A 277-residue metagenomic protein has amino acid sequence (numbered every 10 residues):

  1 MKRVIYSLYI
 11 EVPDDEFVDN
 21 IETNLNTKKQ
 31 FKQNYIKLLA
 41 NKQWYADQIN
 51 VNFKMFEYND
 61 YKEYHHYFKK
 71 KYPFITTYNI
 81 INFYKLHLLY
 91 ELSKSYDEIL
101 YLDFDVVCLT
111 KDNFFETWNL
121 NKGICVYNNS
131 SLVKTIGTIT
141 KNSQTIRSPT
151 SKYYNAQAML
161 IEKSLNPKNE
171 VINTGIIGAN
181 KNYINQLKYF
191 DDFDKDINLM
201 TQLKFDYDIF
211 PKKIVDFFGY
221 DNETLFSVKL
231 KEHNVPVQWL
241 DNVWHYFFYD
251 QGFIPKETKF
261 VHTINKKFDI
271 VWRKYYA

Functional and structural regions predicted by a protein language model:
M1-Y84, E91-S95, F217-D221, V261-R273: N-terminal anchoring/stem segment of glycosyltransferases
Y6-L8, E57, L102-F104, T110-K111 (+5 more regions): Short His-Asn-centered micro-motif
I10-P13, N59-E63, V106-C108, S131-L132 (+3 more regions): Short, solvent-exposed loop/turn segments at secondary-structure junctions
N50-E63, L102-F104, P236-Q251: Acidic carboxylate-rich catalytic motifs and surrounding loops in phosphoryl-/glycosyl-chemistry enzymes
K69-F74, I139-Q144, I254-F260, Y276: Short, surface-exposed amphipathic charged segments that create phosphate/polyanion-binding patches used for binding
T77-S148, A179: GT-A fold catalytic core of metal-dependent nucleotide-sugar glycosyltransferases, centered on the diacidic
T145-S148, K152, M159, N169-E170: Long, charge-rich alpha-helical interaction segments
M159-R273: Catalytic core and acceptor-binding pocket of nucleotide-sugar-dependent glycosyltransferases
